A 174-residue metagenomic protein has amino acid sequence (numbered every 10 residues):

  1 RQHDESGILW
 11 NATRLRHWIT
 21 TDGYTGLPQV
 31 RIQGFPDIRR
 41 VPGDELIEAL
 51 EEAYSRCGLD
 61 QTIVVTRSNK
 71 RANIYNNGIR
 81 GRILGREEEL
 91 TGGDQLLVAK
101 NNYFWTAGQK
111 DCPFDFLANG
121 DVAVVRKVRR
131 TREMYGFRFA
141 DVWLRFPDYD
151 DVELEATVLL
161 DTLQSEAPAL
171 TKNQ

Functional and structural regions predicted by a protein language model:
R1-N119, V124-N173: Conserved helicase motor core of P-loop NTPases
